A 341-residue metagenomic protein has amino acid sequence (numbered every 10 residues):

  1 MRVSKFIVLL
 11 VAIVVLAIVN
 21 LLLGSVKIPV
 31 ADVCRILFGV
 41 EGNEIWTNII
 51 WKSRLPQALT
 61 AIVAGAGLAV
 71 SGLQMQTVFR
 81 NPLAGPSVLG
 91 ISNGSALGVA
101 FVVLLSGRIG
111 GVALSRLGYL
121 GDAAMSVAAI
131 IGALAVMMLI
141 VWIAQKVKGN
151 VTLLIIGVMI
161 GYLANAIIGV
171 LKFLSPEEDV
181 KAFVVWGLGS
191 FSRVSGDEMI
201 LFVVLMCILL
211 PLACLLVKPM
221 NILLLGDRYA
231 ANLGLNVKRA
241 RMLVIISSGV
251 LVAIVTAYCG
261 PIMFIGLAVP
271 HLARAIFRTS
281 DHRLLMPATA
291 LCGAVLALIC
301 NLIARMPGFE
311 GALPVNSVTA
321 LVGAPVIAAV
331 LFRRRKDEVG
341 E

Functional and structural regions predicted by a protein language model:
M1-E341: Alpha-helical transmembrane segments in inner-membrane proteins
